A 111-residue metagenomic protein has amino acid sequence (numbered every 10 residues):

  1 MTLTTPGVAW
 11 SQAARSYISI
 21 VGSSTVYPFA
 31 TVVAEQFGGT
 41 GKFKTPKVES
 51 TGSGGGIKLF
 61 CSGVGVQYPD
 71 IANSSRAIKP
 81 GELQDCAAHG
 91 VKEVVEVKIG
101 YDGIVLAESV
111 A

Functional and structural regions predicted by a protein language model:
T2-A9: C-terminal segment of classical bacterial N-terminal signal peptides
W10-A111: N-terminal segment of the mature folded domain
